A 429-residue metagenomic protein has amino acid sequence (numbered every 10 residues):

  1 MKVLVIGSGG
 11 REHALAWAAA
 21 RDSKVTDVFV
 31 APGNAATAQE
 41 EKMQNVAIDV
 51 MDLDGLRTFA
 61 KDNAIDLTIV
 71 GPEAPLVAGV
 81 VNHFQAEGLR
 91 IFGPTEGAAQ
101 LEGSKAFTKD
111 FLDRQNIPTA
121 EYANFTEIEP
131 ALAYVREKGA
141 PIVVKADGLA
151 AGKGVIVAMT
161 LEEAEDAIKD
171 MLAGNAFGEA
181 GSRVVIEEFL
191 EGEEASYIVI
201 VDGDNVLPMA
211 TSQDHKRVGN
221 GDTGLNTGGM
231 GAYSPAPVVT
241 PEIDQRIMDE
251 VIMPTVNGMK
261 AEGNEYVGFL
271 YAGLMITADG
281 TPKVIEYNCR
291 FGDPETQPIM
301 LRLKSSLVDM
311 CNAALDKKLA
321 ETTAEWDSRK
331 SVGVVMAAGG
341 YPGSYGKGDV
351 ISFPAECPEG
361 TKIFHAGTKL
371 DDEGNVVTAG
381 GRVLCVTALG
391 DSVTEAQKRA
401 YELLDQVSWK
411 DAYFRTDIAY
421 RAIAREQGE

Functional and structural regions predicted by a protein language model:
M1-E96: ATP-binding N-terminal substructure of ATP-dependent carboxylate-amine bond-forming enzymes
F92-G154: A conserved helix-loop-beta module that forms one wall/lid of the active-site cleft in ATP-utilizing catalytic domains
G154, A158-T296: Internal nucleotide-binding/catalytic subdomain
N175-G178, E402-T416: Short arginine-rich
M248-L270, N288-P358, D371: Active-site "cap" helix and flanking loop/linker of ATP-utilizing ligase/carboxylase catalytic domains
K347-C385: Generic long, charged, amphipathic alpha-helical segments
I418-E429: A cross-kingdom feature marking charged/low-complexity
